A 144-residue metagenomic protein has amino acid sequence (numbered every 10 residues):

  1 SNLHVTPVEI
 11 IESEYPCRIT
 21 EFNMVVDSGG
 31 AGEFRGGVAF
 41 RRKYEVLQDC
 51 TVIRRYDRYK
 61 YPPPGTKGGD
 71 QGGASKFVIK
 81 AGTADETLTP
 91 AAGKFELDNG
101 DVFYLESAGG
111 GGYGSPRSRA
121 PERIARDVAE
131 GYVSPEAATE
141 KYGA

Functional and structural regions predicted by a protein language model:
S1-A144: Glycine/proline-enriched, intrinsically flexible loops and inter-domain linkers
